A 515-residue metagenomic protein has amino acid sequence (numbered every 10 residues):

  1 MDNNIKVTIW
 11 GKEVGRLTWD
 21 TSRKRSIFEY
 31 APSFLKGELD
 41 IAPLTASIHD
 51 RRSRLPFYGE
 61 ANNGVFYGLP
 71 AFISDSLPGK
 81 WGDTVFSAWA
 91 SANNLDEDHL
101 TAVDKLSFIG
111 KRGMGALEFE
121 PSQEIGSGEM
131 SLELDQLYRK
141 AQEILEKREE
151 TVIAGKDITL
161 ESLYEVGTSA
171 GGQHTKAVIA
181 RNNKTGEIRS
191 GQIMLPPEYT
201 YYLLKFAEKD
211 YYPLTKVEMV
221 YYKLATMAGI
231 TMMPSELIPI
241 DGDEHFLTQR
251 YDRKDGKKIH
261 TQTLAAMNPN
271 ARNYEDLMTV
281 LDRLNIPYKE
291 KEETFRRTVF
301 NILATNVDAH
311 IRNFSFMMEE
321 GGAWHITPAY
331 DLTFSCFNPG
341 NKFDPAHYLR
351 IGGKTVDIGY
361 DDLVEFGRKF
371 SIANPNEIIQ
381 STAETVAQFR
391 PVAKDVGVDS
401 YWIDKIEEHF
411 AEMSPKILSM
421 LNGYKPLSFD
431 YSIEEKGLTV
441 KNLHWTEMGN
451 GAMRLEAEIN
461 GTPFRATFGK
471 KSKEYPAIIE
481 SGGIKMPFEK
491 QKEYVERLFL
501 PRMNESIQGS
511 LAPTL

Functional and structural regions predicted by a protein language model:
M1-I311, S315-K425: Phosphate/dinucleotide-binding and metal-coordinating scaffold of catalytic cores in nucleotide-dependent enzymes
G15, K441, P487-E489: A structural microfeature
W19-S22, I238-G242, H444-G451, K471-K473: Short, ordered beta-strand-loop transition motifs
F28, T248, V356, A452-A457 (+1 more regions): Generic recognition of long tandem-repeat/solenoid scaffolds
F429, L498-L515: Non-Sec secretion/translocation targeting segments of pathogen effectors
Y431-K471: Amphipathic, interaction-prone secondary-structure segments
R454-Y494: Intrinsically disordered, low-complexity regulatory segments enriched in Ser/Thr/Pro and charged residues
